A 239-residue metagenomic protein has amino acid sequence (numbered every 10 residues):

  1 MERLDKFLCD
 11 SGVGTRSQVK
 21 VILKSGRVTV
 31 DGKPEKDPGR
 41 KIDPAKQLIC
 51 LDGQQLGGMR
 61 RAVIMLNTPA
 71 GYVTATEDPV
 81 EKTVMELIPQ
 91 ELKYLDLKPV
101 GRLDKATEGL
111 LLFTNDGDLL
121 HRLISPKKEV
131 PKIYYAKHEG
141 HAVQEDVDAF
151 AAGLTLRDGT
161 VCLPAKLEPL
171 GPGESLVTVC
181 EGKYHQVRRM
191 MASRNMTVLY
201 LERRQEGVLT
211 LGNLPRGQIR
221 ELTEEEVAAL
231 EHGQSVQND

Functional and structural regions predicted by a protein language model:
M1-D239: Basic, flexible Lys/Arg- and Gly-enriched helix-loop patches that mediate nucleic-acid binding at interfaces with rRNA
